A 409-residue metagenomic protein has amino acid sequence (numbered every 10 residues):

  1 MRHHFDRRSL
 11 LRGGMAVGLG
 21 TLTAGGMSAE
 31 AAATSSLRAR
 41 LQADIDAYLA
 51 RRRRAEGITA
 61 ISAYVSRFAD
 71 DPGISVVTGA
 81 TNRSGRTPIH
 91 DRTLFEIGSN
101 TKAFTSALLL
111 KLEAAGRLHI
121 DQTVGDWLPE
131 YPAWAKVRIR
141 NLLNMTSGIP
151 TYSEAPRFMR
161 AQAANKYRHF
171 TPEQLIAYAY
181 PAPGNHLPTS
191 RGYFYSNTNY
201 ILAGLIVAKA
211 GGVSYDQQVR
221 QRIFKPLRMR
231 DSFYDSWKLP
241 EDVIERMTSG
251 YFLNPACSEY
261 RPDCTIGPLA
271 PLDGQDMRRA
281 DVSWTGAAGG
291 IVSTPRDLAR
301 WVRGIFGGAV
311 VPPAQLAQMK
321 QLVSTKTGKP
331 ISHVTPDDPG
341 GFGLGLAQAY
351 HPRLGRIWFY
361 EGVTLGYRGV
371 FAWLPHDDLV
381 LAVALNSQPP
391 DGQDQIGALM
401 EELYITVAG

Functional and structural regions predicted by a protein language model:
M1-G18: N-terminal secretory signal peptides and thylakoid transit peptides that target proteins across membranes
L22-S36: C-terminal region of N-terminal signal peptides and the immediate post-cleavage residues of exported proteins
R38-F95, H119: Short, conserved catalytic-motif segment at the N-terminal edge
A55-T59, G85-L142, H186-T198, G286 (+1 more regions): Short active-site loop at a secondary-structure junction that contains or immediately precedes the catalytic residue(s)
S62, Y367-R368: Flexible, Gly/Pro-enriched loop and linker segments at secondary-structure and domain junctions
D71-G73, K136-I357: Short, surface-exposed loop or secondary-structure junction motifs that flank catalytic or metal-binding residues
L322-I331, Q388-G409: Short, gly/Ser/Thr-rich active-site loops of penicillin-recognizing serine hydrolases
Y360, R368-S387: Short, well-ordered beta-strand elements
